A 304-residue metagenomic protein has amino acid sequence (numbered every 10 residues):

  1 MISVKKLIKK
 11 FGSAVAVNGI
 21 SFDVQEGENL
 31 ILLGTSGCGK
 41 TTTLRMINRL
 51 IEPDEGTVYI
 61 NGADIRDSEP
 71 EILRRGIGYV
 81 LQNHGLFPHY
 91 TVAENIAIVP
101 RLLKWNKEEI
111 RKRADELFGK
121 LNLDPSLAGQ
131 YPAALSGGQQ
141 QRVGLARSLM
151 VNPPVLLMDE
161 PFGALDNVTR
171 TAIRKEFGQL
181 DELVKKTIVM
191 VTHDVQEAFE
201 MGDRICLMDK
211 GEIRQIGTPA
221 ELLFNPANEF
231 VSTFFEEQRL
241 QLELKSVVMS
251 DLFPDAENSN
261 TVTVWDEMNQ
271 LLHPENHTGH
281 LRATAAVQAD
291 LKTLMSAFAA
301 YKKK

Functional and structural regions predicted by a protein language model:
N48: Helix-to-loop junction immediately C-terminal to a conserved catalytic motif
D64-G78, L102, E108, P226: ABC ATPase NBD coupling module
E108-S126: Conserved ABC ATPase "signature" region
Y131-L135, Q139: Conserved ABC ATPase signature
A133, V151-N152: Conserved signature/switch motifs of ABC ATPase nucleotide-binding domains
I216-G217, N225: ABC ATPase "signature
